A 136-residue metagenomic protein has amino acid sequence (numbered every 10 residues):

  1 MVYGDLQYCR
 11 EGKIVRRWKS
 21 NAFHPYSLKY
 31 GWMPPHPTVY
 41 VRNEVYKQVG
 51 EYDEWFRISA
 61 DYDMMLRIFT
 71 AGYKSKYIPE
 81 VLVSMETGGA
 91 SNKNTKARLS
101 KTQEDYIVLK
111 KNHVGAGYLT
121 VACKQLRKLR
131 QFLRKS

Functional and structural regions predicted by a protein language model:
M1-V2, I78-E80, A116-V121: A short coil-to-beta-strand element that immediately follows conserved catalytic motifs
G4, R10, R16-Q103: Conserved nucleotide-sugar donor-binding catalytic segment
S84-S136: Hydrophobic helical membrane-anchoring modules
